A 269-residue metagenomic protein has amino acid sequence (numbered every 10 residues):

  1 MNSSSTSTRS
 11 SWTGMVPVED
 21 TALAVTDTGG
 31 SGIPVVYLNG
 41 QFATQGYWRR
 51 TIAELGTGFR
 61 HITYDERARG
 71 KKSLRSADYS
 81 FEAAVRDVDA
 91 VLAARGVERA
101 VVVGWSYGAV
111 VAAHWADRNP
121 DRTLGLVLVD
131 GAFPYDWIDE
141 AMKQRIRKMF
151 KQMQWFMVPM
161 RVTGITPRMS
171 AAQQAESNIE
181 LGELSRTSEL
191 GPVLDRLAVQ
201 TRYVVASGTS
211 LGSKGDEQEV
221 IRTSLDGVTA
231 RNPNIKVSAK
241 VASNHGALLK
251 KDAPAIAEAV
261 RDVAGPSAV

Functional and structural regions predicted by a protein language model:
N2-A22: N-terminal cap/lid segment of alpha/beta-hydrolase-fold proteins
T21-K71: Conserved HGGG/HGGXW glycine-rich cap/lid loop of the alpha/beta-hydrolase fold
Y37-G40, S106, A206: Glycine-rich His-Gly loop
A53, I62-V103: Active-site loop/oxyanion-hole signature of alpha/beta-hydrolase fold enzymes
E98-W137: Conserved hydrolase catalytic core segment
V129-V199: Helix-rich cap/lid subdomain of alpha/beta-hydrolase
A172-A242, L249: Conserved serine/cysteine hydrolase catalytic core
P233-V269: Catalytic active-site module of serine/aspartate enzymes centered on a nucleophile-bearing elbow/loop
